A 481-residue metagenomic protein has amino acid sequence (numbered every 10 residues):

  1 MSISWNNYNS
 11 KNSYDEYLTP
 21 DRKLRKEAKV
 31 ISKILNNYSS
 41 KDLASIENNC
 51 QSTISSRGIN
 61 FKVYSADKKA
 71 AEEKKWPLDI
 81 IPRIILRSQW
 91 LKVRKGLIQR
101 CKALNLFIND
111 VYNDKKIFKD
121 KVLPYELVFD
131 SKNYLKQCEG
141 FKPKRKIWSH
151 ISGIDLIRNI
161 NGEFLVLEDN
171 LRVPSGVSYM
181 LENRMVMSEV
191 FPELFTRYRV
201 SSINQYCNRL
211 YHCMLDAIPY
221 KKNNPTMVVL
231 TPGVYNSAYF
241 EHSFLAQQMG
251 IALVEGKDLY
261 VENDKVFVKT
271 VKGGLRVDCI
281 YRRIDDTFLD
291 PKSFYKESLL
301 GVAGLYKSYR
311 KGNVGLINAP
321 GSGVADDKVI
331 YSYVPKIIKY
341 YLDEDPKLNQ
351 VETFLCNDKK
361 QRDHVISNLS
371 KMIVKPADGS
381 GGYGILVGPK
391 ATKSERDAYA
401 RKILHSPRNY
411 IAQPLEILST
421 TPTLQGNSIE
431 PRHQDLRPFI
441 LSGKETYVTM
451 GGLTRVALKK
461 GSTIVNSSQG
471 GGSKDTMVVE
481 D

Functional and structural regions predicted by a protein language model:
M1-D481: Preference for protein termini
